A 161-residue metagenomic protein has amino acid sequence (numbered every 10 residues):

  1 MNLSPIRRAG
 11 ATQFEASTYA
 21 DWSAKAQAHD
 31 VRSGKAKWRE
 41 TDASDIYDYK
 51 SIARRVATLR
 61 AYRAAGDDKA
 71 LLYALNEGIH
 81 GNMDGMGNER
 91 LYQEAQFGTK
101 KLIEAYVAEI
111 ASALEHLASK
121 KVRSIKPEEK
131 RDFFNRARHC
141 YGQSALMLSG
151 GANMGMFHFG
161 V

Functional and structural regions predicted by a protein language model:
M1-V161: Patatin-like phospholipase
